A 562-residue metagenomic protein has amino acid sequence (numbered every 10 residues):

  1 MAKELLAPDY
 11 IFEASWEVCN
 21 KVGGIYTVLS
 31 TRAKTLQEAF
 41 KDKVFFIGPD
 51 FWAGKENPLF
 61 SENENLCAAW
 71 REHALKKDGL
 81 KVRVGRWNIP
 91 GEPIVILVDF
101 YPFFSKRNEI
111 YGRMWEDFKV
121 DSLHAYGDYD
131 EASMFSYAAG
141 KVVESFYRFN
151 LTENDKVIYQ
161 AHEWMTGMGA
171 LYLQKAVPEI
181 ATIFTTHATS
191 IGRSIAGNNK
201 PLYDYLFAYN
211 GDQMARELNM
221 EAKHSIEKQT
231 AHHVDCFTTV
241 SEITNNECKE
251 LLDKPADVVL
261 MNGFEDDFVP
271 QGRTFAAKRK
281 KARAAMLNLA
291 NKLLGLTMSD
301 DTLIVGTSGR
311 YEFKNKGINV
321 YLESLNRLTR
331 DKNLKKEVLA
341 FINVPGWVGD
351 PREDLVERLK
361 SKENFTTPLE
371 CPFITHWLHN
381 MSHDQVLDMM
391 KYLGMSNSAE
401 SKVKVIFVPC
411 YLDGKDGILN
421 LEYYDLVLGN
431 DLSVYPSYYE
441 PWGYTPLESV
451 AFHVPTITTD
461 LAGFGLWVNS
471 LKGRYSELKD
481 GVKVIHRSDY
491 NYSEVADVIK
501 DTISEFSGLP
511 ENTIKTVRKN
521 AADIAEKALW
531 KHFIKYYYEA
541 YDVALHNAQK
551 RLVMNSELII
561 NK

Functional and structural regions predicted by a protein language model:
M1-K562: Catalytic cores of nucleotide-sugar-dependent glycosyltransferases that transfer UDP/GDP/TDP-activated
